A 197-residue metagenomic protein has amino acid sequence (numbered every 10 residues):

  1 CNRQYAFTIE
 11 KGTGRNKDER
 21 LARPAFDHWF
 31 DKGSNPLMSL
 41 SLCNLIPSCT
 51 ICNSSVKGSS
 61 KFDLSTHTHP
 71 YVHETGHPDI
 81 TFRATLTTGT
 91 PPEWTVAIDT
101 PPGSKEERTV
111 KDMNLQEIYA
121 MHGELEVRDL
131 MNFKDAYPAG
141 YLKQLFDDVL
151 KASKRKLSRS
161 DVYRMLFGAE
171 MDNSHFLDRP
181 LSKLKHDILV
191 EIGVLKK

Functional and structural regions predicted by a protein language model:
C1-N2, N53: Cys/His-coordinated zinc-binding microdomains
R3-N44, G58-T75: Histidine-centered nuclease catalytic patch
G12-G14, G33, G58, G76 (+6 more regions): Residue-identity detector for glycine
S48: The −1 position to Zn-ligating cysteines in a subset of zinc-ribbon hairpins
S55-A120: Domain-level detector of nuclease and nuclease-like folds in predominantly extracellular/periplasmic contexts
A97-K197: C-terminal, charged low-complexity interaction regions
